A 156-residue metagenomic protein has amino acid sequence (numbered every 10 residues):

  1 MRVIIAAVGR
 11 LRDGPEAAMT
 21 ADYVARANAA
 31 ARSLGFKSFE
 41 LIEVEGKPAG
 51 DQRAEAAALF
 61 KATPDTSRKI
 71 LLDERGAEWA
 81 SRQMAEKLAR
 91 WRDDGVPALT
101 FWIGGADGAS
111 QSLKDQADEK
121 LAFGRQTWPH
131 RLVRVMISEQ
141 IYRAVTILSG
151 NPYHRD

Functional and structural regions predicted by a protein language model:
M1, K37, S67, Q116-D118: Short glycine-/polar-rich loops that comprise or flank the Walker A/P-loop and associated switch/sensor motifs
M1-A31: N-terminal beta1-alpha1 ligand-phosphate binding loop
I5, I70, G104, I137: Conserved RecA-like P-loop NTPase ATPase core
A6, I42, I70, E119-L121: Hydrophobic/aromatic beta-strand patches that form the interior of the parallel beta-sheet core in alpha/beta enzyme
L11, E74-A77, G105-G108: Short glycine-rich anion-binding loops that position phosphate/pyrophosphate groups of nucleotides and phosphorylated
P15-A18, D51-A54, S81-Q83, Q111-K114: Short, well-ordered secondary-structure micro-motifs
R32-T100: S-adenosyl-L-methionine/SAH cofactor-binding core of RNA-modifying enzymes
D107, Q111-D156: Structured adenosyl-cofactor binding patch, chiefly the S-adenosyl-L-methionine
